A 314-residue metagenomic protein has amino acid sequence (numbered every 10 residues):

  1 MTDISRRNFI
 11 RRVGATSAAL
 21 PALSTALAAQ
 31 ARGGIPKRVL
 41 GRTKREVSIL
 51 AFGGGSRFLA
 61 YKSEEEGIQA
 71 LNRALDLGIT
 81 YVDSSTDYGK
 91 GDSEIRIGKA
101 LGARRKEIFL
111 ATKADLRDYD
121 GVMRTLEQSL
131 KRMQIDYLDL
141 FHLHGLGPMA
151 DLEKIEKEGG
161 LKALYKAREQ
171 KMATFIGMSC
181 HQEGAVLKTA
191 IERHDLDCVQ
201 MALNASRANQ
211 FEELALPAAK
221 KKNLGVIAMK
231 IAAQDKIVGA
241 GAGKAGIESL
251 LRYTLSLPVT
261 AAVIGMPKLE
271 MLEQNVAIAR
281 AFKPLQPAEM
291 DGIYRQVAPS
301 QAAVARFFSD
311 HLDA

Functional and structural regions predicted by a protein language model:
M1-S17: N-terminal secretory signal peptides and thylakoid transit peptides that target proteins across membranes
S24-L50, G54, Q69: C-terminal segment of N-terminal export signals and the immediately downstream linker at the start of the mature
L40, F52, V82, I97 (+6 more regions): Conserved, mostly hydrophobic/aromatic
G53-E64, K113-D120, G239-G243: Active-site mouth loops of central-metabolism enzymes
L75, E213-A314: Structured C-terminal cap/extension of enzyme domains
D83-A100, P148: Glycine-rich, proline-tolerant flexible connector loops at the mouths of alpha/beta enzymes
G98-A111, L161-K166: Alpha-helix-loop-beta-strand connector modules within alpha/beta enzyme cores
R117-Q200, N204-Q210, L214, K220-I227 (+1 more regions): Glycine/proline-rich, positively charged, aromatic-decorated active-site loop/lid region on the catalytic face
